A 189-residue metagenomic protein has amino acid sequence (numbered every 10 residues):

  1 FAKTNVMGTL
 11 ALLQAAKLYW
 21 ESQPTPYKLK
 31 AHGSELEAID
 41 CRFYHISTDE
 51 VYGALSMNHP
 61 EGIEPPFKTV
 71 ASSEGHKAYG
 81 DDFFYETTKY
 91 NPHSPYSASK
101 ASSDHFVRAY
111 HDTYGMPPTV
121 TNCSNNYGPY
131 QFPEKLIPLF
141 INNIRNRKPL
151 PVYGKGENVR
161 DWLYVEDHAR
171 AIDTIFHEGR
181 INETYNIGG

Functional and structural regions predicted by a protein language model:
F1-N126, E166, I175: N-terminal Rossmann-like NAD(P)+-binding domain of SDR-like oxidoreductases, especially those catalyzing
A16, I144-R145: Hydrophobic aliphatic residues
A101, Y114-T119, N126-L139, N146-K148 (+4 more regions): Glycine/proline-rich active-site loop of Rossmann-fold NAD(P)-dependent oxidoreductases
G189: Conserved catalytic-core segment of nucleotide-activated headgroup transferases in glycan assembly
